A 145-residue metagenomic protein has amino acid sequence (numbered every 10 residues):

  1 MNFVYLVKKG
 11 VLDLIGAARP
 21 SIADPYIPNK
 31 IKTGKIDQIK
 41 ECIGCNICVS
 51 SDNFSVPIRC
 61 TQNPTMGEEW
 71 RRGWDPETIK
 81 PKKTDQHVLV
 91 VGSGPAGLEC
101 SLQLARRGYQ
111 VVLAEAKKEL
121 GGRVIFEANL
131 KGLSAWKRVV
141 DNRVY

Functional and structural regions predicted by a protein language model:
M1-V91, P95, E99-V111, E119: Flavin-dependent oxidoreductase catalytic cores
V124-Y145: N-terminal Rossmann-like dinucleotide/flavin-binding domain of flavoprotein oxidoreductases that bind FAD/FMN
